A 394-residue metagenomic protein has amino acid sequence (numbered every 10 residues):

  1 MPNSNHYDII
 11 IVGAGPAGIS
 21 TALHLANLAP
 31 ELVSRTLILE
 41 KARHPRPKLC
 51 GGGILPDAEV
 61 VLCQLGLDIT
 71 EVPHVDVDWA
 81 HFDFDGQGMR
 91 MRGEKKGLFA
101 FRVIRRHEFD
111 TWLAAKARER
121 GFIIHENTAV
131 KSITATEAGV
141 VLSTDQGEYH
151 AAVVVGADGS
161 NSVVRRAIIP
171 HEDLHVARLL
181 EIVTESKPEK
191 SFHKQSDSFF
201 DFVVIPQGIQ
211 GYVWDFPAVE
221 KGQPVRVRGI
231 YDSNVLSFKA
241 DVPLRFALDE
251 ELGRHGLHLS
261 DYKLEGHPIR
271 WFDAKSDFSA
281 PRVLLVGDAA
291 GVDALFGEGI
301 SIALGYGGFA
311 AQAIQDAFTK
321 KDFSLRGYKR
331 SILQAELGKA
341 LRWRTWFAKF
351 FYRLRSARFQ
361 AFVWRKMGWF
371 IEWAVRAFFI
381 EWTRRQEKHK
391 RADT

Functional and structural regions predicted by a protein language model:
P2-A17: Beta1/beta-strand and adjacent pyrophosphate-binding region of the FAD-binding site in flavoprotein oxidoreductases
I10-A14, A26-C50: Glycine-rich FAD pyrophosphate-binding loop
R43-F82, T184: N-terminal FAD cofactor-binding segment of flavoenzymes
V60, V75-D76, H81-A167, D173-A177: Conserved N-terminal helical subregion
L62, N161, A167-D201, L257 (+1 more regions): Central beta-strand plus flanking loop segment that forms part of the substrate or channel wall within the catalytic
Q207-P268, I300-S301, A317: Conserved FAD/dinucleotide-binding core of flavoprotein oxidoreductases
D273-A340: Conserved mid-domain beta->alpha element of the FAD-binding
Q312-T394: C-terminal helical "tail/cap" subdomain of flavin- and related membrane-associated enzymes
